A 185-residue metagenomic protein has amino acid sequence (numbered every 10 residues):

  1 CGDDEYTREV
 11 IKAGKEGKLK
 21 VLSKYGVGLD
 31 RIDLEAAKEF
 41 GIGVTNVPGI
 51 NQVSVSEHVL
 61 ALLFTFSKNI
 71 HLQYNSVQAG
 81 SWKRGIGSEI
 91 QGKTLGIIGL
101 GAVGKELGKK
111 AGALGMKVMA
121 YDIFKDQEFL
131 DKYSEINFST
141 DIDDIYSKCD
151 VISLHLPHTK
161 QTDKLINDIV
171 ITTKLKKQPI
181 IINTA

Functional and structural regions predicted by a protein language model:
C1-Y74, S88, I181-T184: Phosphate/diphosphate ligand-binding glycine-rich loop within oxidoreductases
Y6-R8, I123-A185: Rossmann-like adenosine-cofactor binding region
R31-I32, S54, G80, R84 (+3 more regions): Generic structural signal for helix capping and beta-alpha/helix-loop junctions
Q73-E106: Glycine-rich NAD(P)-binding loop of Rossmann-like domains
A111: Aromatic pocket-lining residues of Rossmann-like dinucleotide-binding sites
M119: Conserved beta-strand positions in the Rossmann-like core of class I SAM-dependent methyltransferases
